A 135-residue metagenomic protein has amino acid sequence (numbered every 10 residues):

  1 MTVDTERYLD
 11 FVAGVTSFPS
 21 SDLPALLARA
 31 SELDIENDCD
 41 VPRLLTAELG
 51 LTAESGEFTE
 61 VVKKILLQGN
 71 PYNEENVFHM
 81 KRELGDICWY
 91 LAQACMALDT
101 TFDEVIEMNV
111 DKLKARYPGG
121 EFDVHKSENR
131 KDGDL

Functional and structural regions predicted by a protein language model:
M1-L135: Flexible "arm" and connector segments at domain edges
